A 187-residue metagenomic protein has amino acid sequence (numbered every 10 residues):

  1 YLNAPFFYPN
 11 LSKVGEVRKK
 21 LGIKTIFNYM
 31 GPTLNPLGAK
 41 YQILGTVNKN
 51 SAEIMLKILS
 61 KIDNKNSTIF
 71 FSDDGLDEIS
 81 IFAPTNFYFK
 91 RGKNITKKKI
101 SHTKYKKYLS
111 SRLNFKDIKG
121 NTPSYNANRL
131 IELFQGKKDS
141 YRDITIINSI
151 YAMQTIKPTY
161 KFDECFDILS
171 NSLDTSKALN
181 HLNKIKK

Functional and structural regions predicted by a protein language model:
L2-K187: Glycine-rich anion-binding loops and their surrounding alpha/beta cores
